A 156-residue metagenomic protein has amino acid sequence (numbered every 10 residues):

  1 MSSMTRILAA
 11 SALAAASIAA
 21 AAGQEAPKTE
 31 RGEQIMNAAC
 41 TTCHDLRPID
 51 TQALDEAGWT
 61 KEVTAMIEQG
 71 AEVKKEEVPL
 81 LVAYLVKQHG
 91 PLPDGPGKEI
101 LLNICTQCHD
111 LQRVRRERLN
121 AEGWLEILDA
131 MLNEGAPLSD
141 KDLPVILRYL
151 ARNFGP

Functional and structural regions predicted by a protein language model:
M1-S11: Bacterial N-terminal signal peptides that target proteins for export
S11-A22: Hydrophobic h-region of N-terminal signal peptides that target proteins for export in Gram-negative bacteria
A26-T41, P93-Q107: Sequence/structural segment immediately N-terminal to covalent heme-attachment motifs in c-type and related
N37-L46, L81, L102-Q112, I146: The canonical Cys-X-X-Cys-His
R47-E77: N-terminal, post-signal-peptide region of Sec/Tat-exported proteins
Q52-A57, E117-G123: Short cysteine/histidine-rich zinc-coordinating motifs and their immediately flanking basic loops
V63-M66, L85, I127-M131, L150: Fold-core signature of tandem repeat domains
V73-P93, L138-P156: C-terminal capping alpha-helices of c-type cytochrome domains
